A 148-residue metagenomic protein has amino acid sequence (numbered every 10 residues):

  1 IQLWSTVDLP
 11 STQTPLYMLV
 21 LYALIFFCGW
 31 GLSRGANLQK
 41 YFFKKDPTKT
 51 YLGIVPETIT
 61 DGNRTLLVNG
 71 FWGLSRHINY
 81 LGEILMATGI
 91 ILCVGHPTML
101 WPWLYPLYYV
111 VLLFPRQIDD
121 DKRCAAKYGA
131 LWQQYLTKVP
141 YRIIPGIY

Functional and structural regions predicted by a protein language model:
I1-Y148: Hydrophobic transmembrane alpha-helices
